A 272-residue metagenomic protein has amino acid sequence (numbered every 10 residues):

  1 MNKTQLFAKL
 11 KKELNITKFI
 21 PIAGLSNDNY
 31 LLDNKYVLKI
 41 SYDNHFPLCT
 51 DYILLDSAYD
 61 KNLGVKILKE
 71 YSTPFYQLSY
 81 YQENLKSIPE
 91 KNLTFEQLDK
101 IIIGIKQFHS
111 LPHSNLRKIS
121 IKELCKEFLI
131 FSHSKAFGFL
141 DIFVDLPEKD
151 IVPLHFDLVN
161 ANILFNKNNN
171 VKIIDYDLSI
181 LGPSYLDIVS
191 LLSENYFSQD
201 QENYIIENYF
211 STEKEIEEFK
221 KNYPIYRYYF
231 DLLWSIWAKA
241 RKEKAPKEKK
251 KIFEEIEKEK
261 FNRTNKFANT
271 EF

Functional and structural regions predicted by a protein language model:
N2-K12, L111-A161, N166-K167, E259-T264: An alpha-helical support segment within catalytic cores of ATP-dependent transferases
I20-L116: ATP-binding pocket architecture of kinase catalytic cores
L31-Y36, F165-V171: Active-site beta-strand-loop-beta-strand hairpin of nuclease catalytic cores that positions key catalytic residues
Y59, H109-H113, P147, L192 (+1 more regions): Protein kinase-like catalytic domain
P153, K172-D175: Pre-DFG segment of protein kinase catalytic domains
L186-K214, Y228-P246: Active-site activation/catalytic loop segments of kinase-like enzymes and analogous catalytic loops in related
I236-F272: ATP/Mg2+ or Mg2+-diphosphate-binding catalytic cores that bind nucleotide phosphates or diphosphates via glycine-rich
